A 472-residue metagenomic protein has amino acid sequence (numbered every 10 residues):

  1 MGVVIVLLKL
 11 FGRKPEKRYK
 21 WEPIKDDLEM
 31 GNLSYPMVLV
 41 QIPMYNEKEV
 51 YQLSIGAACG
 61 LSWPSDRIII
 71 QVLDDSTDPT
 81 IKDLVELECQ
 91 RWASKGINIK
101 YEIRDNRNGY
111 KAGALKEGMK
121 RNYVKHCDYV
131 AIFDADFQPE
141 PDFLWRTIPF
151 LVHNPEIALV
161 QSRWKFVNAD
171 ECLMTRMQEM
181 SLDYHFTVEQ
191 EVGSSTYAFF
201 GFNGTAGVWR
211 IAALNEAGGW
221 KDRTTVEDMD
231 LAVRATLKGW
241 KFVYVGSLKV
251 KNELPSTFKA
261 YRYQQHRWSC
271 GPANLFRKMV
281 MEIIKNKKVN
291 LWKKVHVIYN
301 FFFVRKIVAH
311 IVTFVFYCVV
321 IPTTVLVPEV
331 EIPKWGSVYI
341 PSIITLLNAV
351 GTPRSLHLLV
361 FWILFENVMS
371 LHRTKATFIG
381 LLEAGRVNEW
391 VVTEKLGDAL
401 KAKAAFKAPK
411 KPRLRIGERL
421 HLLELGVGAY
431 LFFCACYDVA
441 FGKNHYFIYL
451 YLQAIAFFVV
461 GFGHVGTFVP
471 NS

Functional and structural regions predicted by a protein language model:
M1, A309, T313, S337 (+3 more regions): Hydrophobic alpha-helical transmembrane segments of polytopic
M1-S34, Y299-I321, P328, C434-S472: N-terminal membrane-anchoring/stem segments of glycan-assembly enzymes
G2-Y19, N252, N348-W362, F378-E389 (+1 more regions): Juxtamembrane/interface segments at transmembrane-helix termini
K17-I284: Internal catalytic domains of large membrane-associated glycosyltransferases
Y35, V50, K287-V312, G397-C436: Loop-to-transmembrane boundary segments
K251-V308, H372, L396-A402: Active-site-adjacent helix/loop segment of glycosyltransferases that harbors family-specific signature motifs
G271, L275-F276, I283, H357-F406: Membrane-proximal soluble regions of multi-pass membrane proteins
F303-E329, K334-F361, F365-M369, A376: Glycine-rich, aromatic-lined ligand/substrate-binding cores of catalytic and carbohydrate-binding domains
